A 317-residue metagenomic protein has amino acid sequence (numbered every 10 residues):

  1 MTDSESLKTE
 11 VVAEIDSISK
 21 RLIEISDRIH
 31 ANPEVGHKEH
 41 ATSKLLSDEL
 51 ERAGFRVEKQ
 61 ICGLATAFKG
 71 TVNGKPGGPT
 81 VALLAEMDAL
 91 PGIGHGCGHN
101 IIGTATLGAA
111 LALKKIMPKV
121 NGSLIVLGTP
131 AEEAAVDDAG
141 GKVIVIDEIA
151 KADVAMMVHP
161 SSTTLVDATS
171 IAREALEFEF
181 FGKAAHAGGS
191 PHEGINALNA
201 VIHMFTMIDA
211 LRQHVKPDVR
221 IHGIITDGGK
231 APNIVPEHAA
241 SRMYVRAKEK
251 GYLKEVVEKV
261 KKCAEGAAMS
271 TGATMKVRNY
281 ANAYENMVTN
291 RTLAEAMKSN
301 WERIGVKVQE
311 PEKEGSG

Functional and structural regions predicted by a protein language model:
T2-D3, I202-G317: Metal-dependent amide/peptide-bond hydrolase catalytic core, centered on the "pita-bread" metallohydrolase fold
T2-S6, E24-R28, M87-P91, E179-G188 (+2 more regions): A short small-residue
D3-I125: Acidic/His- and Gly-rich active-site-bordering loop/insert found across diverse amide/peptide-bond hydrolases
L7, I18-I25, K38-E49, P79 (+16 more regions): General structural feature for long, well-ordered alpha-helical segments within catalytic domains of soluble enzymes
K8, V12, N32, G36 (+4 more regions): Active-site oxyanion-binding pockets that recognize sulfate/phosphate
E10, E14, I18, E24-R28 (+7 more regions): Generic non-transmembrane alpha-helical segments
E34-V35, G128-E133, A281-E285, K313-E314: Conserved short loop/turn motifs at secondary-structure junctions
K69-T71, D88-G96, N100-I101, L107 (+2 more regions): Histidine/acidic-residue-rich, glycine-tolerant segments that coordinate divalent metal ions
